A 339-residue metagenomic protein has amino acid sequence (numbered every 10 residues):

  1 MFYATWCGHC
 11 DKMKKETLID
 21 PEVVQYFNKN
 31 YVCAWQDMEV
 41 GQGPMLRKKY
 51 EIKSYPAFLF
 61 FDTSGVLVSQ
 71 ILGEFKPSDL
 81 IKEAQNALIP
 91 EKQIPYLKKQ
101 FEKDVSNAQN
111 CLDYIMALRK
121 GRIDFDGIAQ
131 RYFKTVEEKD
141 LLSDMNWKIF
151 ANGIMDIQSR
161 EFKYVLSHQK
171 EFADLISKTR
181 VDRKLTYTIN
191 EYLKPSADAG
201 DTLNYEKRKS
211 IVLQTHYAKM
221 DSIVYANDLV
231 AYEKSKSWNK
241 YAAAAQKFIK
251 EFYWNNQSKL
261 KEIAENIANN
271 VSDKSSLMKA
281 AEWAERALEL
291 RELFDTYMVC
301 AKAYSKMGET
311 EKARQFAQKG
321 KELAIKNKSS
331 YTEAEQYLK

Functional and structural regions predicted by a protein language model:
F2-L18: Conserved redox-active cysteine motifs that mediate thiol-disulfide chemistry, especially di-cysteine Cys-X(1-2)-Cys
Y3, W35-D37, L203, H216: Residue-level recognition of beta-strand->loop/alpha-helix junctions
D11-K14, R47, S69-L72: Short, solvent-exposed loop/turn and secondary-structure capping segments
E16, D20-G43, F60: Thiol-based oxidoreductase modules, predominantly thioredoxin-like and allied folds used for disulfide exchange
G43-L46, K82: A broadly used, surface-exposed interaction patch
K53-Q93: Non-catalytic, surface beta->alpha helical segment in thiol-disulfide oxidoreductase systems
Q93-F101: Disulfide-bonded cysteine-rich modules in secreted/extracellular proteins, activating on the conserved Cys frameworks
F101-K339: Oxidative protein folding and maturation machinery
